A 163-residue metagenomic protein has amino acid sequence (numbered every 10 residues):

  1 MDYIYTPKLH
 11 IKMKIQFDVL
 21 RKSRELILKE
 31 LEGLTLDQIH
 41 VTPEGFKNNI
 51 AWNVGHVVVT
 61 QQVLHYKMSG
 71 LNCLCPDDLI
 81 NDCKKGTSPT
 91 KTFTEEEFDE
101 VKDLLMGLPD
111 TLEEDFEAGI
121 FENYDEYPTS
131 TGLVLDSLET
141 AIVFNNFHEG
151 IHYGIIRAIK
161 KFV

Functional and structural regions predicted by a protein language model:
M1-K12: N-terminal amphipathic/basic-hydrophobic helices that include classical n-h-c signal peptides and signal-anchor
D2, F17-R21, L28, Q38-K85 (+1 more regions): Short, contiguous alpha-helical
H10, F17, R21, V54 (+1 more regions): Generic detection of long, well-ordered alpha-helical segments
L20, R24-I27, L31, L105 (+1 more regions): Hydrophobic alpha-helical core bundles mediating ligand binding, dimerization, or RNAP-core interactions
G33-H40, E114-D125, K161-V163: Surface-exposed helix-capping loop/turn segments at secondary-structure junctions
L34, N48, F93-E96, D136: Short coil/turn linker and secondary-structure boundary residues
G86-Y124, T140-N145: Acidic/histidine-rich alpha-helical segments that form the ligand environment of transition-metal centers
